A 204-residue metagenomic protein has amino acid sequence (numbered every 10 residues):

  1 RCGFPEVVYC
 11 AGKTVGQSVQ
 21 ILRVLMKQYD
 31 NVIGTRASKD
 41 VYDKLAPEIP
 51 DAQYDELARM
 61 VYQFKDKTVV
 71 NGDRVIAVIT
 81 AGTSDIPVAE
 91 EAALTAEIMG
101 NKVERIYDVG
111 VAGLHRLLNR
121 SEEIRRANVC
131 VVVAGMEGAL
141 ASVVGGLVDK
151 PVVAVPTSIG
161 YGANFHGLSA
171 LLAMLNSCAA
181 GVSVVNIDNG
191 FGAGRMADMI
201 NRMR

Functional and structural regions predicted by a protein language model:
R1-D43, P47-E48, A52: Long amphipathic alpha-helical segments
V8, V32, V75-A81, C130-V132 (+1 more regions): Short glycine-rich or small-residue beta-strand-to-loop segments that form or flank ligand, phosphate, metal/Fe-S
G16-S18, D85-E90, L114-H115, A134-V143 (+2 more regions): Short glycine/serine/threonine-rich phosphate/pyrophosphate-binding segments that cradle anionic phosphate groups
M60-F64, K102-E123, L168-S169, V185: Glycine-rich oxoanion-binding loops at beta->alpha junctions
N71-H115: Glycine-rich phosphate/diphosphate-binding loop of Rossmann-like nucleotide-binding domains
T80, S84, S121-R125, V129 (+2 more regions): C-terminal binding/interaction regions
N119-T157: Glycine-rich phosphate-binding loop
